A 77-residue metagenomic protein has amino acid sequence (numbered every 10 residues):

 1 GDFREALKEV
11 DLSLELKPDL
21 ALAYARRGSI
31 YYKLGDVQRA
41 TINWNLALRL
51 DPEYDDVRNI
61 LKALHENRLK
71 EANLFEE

Functional and structural regions predicted by a protein language model:
G1-L12, L34-L46, R68-E76: Structural signature of tandem alpha-helical TPR/SEL1-like repeats, specifically the intra-repeat loop/turn
A21-L22, D55-D56: Helix-start (N-cap) detector for alpha-helical repeat units in TPR-like alpha-solenoids, especially tetratricopeptide
E53, E66-L69: Intrinsic disorder/low-complexity segments in short proteins, especially the signal peptide and propeptide regions
